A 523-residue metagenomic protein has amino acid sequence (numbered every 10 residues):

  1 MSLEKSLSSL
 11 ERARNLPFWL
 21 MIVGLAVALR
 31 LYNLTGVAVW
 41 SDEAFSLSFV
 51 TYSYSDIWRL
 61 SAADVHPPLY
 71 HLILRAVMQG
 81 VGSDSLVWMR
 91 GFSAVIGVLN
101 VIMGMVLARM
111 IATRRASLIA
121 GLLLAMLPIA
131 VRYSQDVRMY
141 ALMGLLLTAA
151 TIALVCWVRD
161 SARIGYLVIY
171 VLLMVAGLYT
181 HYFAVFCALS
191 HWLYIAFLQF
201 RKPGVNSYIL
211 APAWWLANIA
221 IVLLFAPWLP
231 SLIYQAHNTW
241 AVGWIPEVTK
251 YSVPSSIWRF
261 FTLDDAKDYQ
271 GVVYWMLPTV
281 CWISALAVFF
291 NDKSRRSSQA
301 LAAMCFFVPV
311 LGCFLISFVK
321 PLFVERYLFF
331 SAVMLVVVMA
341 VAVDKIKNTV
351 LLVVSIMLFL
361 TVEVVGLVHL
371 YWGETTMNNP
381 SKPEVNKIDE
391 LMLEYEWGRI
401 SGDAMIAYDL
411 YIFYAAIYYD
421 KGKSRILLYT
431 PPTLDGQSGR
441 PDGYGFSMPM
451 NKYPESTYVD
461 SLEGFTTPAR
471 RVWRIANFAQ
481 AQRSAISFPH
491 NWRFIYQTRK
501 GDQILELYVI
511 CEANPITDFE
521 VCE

Functional and structural regions predicted by a protein language model:
S2-K5: N-terminal Lys/Arg-rich, disordered targeting/topogenic segments
L7-E523: Terminal, non-globular segments
